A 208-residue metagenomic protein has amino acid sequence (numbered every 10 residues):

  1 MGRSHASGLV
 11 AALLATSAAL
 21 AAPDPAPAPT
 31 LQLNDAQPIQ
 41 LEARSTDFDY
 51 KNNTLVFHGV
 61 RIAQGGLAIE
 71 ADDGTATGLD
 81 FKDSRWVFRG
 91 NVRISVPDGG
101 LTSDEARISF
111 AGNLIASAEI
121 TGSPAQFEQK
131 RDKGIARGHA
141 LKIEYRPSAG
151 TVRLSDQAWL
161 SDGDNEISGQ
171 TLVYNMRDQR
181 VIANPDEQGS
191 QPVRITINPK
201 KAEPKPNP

Functional and structural regions predicted by a protein language model:
M1-P208: Mature-chain termini and adjacent capping regions
